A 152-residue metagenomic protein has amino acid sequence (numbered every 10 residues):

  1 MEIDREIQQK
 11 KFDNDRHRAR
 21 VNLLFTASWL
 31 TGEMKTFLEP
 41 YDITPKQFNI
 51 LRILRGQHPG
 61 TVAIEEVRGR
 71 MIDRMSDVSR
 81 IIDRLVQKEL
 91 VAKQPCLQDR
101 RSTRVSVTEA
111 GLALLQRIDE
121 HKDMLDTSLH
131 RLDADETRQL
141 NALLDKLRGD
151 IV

Functional and structural regions predicted by a protein language model:
M1-K11, D135-V152: C-terminal regulatory/oligomerization modules of transcriptional regulators
M1-Y41, K88: N-terminal leader segment of winged-helix/HTH proteins
R5, D83-A142: Charged, amphipathic alpha-helical coiled-coil/dimerization segments
R18, N22, N49-I53, A113 (+1 more regions): Pre-recognition alpha-helix immediately N-terminal to the DNA-recognition helix within helix-turn-helix or winged-helix
S28, G32-R74: N-terminal helix-turn-helix DNA-binding core of bacterial DNA-binding proteins
